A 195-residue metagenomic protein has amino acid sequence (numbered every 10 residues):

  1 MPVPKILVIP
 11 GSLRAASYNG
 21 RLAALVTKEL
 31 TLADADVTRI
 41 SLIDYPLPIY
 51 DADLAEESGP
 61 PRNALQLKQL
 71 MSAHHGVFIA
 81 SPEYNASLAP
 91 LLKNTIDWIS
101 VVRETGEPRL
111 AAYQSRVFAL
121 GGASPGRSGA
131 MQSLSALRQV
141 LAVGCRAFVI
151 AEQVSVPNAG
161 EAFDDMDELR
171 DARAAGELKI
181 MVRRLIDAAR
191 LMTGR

Functional and structural regions predicted by a protein language model:
M1-V3, A147-R195: Glycine-rich phosphate/pyrophosphate-binding loop and the adjoining helix
P2-D34: N-terminal beta1-alpha1 ligand-phosphate binding loop
G11, L42, A123: Cofactor-binding loop segments of dinucleotide-utilizing enzymes, especially the Rossmann-like FAD- and NAD(P)+-binding
L32-T38, A147: A generic structural motif
L42-P60, G160-M166: N-terminal beta-loop-helix "entrance" segment that forms/cooperates in small-molecule cofactor or anionic ligand
G59-C145: Helix-loop-strand module that forms the ligand-binding subsite of alpha/beta enzymes
